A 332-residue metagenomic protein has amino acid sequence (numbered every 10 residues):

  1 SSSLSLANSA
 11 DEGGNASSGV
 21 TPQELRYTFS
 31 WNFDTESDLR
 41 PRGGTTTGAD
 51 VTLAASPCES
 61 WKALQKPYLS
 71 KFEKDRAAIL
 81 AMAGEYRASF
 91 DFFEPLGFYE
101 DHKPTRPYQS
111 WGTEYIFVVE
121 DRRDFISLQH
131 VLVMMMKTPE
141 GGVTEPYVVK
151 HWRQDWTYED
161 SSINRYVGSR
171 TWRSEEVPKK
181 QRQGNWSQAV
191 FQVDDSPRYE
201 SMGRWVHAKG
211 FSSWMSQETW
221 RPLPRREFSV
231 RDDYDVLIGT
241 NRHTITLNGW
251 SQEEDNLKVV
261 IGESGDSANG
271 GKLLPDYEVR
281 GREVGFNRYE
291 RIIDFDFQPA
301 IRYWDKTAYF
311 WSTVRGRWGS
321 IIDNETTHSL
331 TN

Functional and structural regions predicted by a protein language model:
L4-A81, E94-P107, R123-S127, S169-R182 (+3 more regions): Amphipathic/hydrophobic helical signal segments and adjacent flexible N-terminal regions that mediate secretion
M82, G112-E114, G239, R282-G285: Residues that flank catalytic or metal-binding motifs in active/ligand-binding sites
A83-D91: A short, Trp-centered hydrophobic/proline-enriched beta-strand micro-motif
P95-Y99, M136-E140, R231-D232, K258-R280: Short, cysteine-centered beta-strand-loop-beta hairpins and adjacent loop/turn segments enriched in charged/polar
E100, R106-E200, I301-Y303: Structured domain cores in non-transmembrane regions
V131-T138, D255-G262, Y303-R315: Short, solvent-exposed aromatic-acidic interface loops
P178-I238: Short helix-loop boundary/capping segments
M215-E263, V279: Extended serine/threonine-enriched, polar tracts that run as long, contiguous segments within proteins
